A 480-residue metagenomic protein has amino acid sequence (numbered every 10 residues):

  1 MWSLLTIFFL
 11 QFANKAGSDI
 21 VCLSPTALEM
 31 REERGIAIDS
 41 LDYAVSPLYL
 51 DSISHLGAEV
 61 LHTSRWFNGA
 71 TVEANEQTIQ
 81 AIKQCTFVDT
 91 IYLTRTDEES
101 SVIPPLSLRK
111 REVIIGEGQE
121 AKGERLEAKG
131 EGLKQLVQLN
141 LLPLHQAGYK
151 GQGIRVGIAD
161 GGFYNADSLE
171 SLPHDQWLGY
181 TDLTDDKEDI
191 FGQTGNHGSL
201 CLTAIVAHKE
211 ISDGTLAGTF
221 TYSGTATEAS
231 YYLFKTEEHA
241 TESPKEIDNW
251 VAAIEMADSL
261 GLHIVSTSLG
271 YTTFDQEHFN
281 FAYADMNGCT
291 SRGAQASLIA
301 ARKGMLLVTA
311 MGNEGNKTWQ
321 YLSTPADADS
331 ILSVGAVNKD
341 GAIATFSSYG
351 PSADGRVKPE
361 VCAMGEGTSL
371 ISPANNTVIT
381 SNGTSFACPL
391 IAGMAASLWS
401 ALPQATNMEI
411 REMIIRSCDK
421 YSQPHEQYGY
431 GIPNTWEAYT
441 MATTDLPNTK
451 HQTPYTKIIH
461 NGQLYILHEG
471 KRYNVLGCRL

Functional and structural regions predicted by a protein language model:
F8-L108: Inhibitory N-terminal propeptides of secreted protease zymogens
L10-F12, L61-H62, T78-I79, I103-I158 (+5 more regions): N-terminal domain-start motif of subtilase-like serine proteases
D19-C22, H62, G69-E73, Y92 (+14 more regions): Structural recognition of the beta-strand scaffold that forms the well-ordered cores of secreted hydrolase catalytic
T90, P143-T181, D185-E246, L260-H263 (+6 more regions): Subtilisin-like serine protease catalytic core
H145, G151-Q152, S168, L233-S330 (+3 more regions): Substrate-binding/access-modulating region of protease and related hydrolase catalytic domains
S171-L178, K339-S385, S422: Catalytic-core environment of secreted peptidases
T236-E237, Y321, G365-Y428: Hydrolase catalytic cores
Y439-K471, R479-L480: Residue-level detector of functionally pivotal "anchor" positions at catalytic/ligand-binding pockets or at interdomain
